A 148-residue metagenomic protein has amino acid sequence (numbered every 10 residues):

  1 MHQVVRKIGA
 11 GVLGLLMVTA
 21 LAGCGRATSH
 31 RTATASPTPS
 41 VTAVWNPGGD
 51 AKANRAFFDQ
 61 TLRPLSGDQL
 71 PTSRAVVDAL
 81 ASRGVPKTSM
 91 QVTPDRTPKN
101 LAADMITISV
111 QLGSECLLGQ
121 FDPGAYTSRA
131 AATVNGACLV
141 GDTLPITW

Functional and structural regions predicted by a protein language model:
M1-V12: Bacterial N-terminal signal peptides that target proteins for export
L16-L21: Hydrophobic core
A22-A27: Bacterial signal peptide processing site
H30: Short, non-ligating residues that shape and space the ligands of small metal-coordination modules and catalytic
A33-D50: Post-signal peptide N-terminal segment of mature Sec-exported envelope proteins
W45-P71: Terminal, regulation- and interaction-focused segments at domain boundaries
R63-S109: Mature extracytoplasmic domains of secretory-pathway proteins
M90-W148: Extracytosolic low-complexity repeat regions of secreted or lipid-anchored proteins
